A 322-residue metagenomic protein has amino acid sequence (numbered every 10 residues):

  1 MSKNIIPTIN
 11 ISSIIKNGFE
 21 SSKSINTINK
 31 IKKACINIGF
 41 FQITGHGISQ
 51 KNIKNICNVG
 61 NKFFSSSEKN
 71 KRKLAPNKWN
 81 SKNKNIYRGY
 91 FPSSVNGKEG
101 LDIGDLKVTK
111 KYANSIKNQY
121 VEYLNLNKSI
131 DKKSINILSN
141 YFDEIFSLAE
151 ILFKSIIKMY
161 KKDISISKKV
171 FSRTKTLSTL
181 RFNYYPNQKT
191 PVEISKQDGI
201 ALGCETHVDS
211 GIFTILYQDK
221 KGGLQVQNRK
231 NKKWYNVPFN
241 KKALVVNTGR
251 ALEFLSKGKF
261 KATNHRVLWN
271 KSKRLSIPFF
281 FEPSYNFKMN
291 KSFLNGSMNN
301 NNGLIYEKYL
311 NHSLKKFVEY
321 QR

Functional and structural regions predicted by a protein language model:
M1-R322: Peripheral, non-catalytic segments flanking oxidoreductase cores
